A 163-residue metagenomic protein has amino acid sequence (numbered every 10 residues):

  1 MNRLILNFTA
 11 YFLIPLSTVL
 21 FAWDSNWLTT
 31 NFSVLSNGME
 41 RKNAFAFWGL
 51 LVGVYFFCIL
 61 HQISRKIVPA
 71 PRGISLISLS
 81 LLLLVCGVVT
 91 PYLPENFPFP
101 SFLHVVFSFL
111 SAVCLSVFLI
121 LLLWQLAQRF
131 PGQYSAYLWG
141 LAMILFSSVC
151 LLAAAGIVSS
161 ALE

Functional and structural regions predicted by a protein language model:
M1-A10: N-terminal membrane topogenic signal
M1-N2, H61-S75, W124-A136: Membrane-interface helix-boundary motifs at transmembrane edges
T9-W27: Alpha-helical transmembrane segments of multi-pass membrane proteins
N26-K42: Perimembrane loop-to-helix junctions flanking transmembrane segments
N37-Y55: Interfacial helix-start motif at the membrane-water boundary
S64, V89-P98, Q125, C150-S160: Juxtamembrane "helix-exit" motif on the non-cytosolic side of transmembrane helices
L81-L138: Membrane-proximal helix-loop-helix units in multi-pass membrane proteins
L126-E163: Terminal transmembrane helical module of multi-pass membrane proteins
